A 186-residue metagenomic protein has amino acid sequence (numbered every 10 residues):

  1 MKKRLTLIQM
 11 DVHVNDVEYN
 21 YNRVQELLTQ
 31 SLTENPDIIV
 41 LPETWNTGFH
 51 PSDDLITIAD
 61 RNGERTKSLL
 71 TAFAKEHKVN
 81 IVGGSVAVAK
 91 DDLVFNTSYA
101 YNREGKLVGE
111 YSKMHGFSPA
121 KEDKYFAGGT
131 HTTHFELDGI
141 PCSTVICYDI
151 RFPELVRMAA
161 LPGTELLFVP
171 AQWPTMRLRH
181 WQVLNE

Functional and structural regions predicted by a protein language model:
M1-L7: Extreme N-terminal starter segment of soluble prokaryotic enzymes
R4, N35-P36, K78, P141 (+1 more regions): Short loop/turn motifs at secondary-structure junctions
L5, N20, V40, A74 (+1 more regions): Residue-level signal for inorganic ion chemistry
Q9-V14: Short polar catalytic/cofactor-binding loops
V17, E26-E104, E110, W173-E186: Cys-nucleophile CN-hydrolase/nitrilase-fold catalytic domain and related Cys-dependent amidase chemistry that acts on
Y19-T29, R151-R157: Short, acidic/polar
N62, A89-E165, P170-E186: Active-site catalytic loop in hydrolytic enzyme cores
